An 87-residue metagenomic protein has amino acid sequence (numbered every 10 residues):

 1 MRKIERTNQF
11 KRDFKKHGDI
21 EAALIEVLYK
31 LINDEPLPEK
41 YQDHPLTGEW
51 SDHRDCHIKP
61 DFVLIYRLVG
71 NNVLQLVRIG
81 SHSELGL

Functional and structural regions predicted by a protein language model:
M1, F14-K15, D34-L37: Short hydrophobic/aromatic-rich motifs at helix boundaries and adjacent loops
M1-I4, R12, D19-A22, C56 (+2 more regions): Enriched for short, Lys/Arg-rich terminal
A22-P36: Compact soluble domain cores
L28, I32, W50, R78-G80: Generic secondary-structure microfeatures
I32-H57: A short, surface-exposed loop/turn module that caps and links secondary-structure elements
